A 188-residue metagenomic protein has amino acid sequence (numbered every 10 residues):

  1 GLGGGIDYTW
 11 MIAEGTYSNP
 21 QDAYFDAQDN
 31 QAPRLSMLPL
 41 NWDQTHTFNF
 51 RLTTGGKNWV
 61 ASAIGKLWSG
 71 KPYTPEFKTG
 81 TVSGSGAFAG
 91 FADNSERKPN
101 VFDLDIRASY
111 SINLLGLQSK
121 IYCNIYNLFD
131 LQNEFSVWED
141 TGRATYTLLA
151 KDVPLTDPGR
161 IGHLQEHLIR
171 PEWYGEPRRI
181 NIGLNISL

Functional and structural regions predicted by a protein language model:
G1-E76: Gram-negative outer-membrane beta-barrel transporters
G3, T47-N49, V60, D103-D105 (+2 more regions): Extracellular structured ligand-interaction cores
D7, D43, D93, D103-D105 (+1 more regions): Acidic side chains
A23-P33, V82-G90, G159-Q165: Flexible, solvent-exposed coil segments and beta strand-coil junctions, predominantly the extracellular/periplasmic
P33-P39, G90-S95, H167-P171: Extracellular loop and loop/strand-boundary signature of outer-membrane beta-barrel proteins
G65-S85, P99-D103, Y110-L188: C-terminal beta-signal and adjacent terminal beta-strands/loops of Gram-negative outer-membrane beta-barrel proteins
